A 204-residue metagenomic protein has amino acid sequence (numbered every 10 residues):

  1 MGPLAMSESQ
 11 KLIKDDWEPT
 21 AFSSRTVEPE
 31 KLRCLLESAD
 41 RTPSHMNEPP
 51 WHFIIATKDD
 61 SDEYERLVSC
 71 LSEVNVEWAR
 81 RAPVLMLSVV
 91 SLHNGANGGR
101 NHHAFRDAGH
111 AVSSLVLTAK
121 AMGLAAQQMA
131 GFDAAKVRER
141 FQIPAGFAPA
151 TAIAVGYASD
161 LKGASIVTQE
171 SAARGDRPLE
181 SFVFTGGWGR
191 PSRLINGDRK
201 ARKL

Functional and structural regions predicted by a protein language model:
M1-L204: Acidic, surface-exposed loops and disordered segments
